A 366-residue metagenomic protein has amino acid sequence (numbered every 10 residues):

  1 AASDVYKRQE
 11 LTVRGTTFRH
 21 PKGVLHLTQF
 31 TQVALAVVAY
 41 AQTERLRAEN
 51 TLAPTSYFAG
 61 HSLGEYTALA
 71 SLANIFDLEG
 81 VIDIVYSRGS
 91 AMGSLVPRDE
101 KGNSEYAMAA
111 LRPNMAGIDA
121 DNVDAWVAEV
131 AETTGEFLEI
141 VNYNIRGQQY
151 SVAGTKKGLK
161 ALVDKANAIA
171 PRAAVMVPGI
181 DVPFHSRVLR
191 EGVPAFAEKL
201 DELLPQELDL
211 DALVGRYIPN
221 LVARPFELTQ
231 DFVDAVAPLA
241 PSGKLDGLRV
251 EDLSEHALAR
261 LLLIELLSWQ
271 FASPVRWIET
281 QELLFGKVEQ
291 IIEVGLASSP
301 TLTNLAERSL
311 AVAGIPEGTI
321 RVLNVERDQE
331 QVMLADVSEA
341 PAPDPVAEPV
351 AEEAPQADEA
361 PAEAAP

Functional and structural regions predicted by a protein language model:
A1-A2, Y6, E363-A365: Short, intrinsically disordered, charge-balanced linker/junction segments flanking boundaries in proteins
S3-T55, R187, E198-P349: Acyltransferase/transacylase module recognition
Q32-Y40, E65, S104, M108: Short alpha-helical patches at coil-to-helix transitions and adjacent helical residues in well-structured domains
G60, G64: Gly/Ala-rich beta-loop-alpha elbow adjacent to hydrolase catalytic centers
E65, K156-K157, V182-H185, L296-L302: Gly/Ser/Thr-rich loops at beta-strand to alpha-helix junctions that form or flank small-molecule/cofactor-binding
S71-L245, E255: Alpha/beta catalytic cores of group-transfer enzymes, especially the acyltransferase/condensing modules of polyketide
E352-P366: Long, low-complexity, intrinsically disordered segments
